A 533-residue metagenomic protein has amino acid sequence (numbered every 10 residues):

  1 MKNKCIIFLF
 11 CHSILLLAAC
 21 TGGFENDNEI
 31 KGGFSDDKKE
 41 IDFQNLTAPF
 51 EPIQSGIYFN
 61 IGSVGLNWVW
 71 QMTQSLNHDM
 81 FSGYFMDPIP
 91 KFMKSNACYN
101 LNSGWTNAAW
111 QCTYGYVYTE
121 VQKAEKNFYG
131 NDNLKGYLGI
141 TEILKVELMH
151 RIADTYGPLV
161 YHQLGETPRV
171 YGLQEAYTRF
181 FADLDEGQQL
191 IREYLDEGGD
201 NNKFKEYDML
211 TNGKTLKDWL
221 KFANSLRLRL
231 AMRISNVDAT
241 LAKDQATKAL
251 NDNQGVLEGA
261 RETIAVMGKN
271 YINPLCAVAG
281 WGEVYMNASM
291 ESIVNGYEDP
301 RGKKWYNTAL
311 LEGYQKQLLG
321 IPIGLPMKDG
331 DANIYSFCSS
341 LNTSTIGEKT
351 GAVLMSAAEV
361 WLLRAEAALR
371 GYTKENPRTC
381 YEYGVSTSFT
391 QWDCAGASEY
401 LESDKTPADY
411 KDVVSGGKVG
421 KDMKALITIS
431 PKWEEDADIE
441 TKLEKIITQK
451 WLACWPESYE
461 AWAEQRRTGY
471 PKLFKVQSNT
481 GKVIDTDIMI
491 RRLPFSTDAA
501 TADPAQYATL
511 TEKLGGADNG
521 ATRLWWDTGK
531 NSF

Functional and structural regions predicted by a protein language model:
M1-L9: Bacterial N-terminal signal peptides that target proteins for export
K4, D244-Q245, T373, R378-C380 (+2 more regions): Composition- and surface-driven signal marking solvent-exposed, interaction-prone regions in large proteins
F8-A18: Bacterial N-terminal signal peptides
L15, E51, S55-I57, D132 (+1 more regions): Intrinsic structural disorder/low-complexity segments
C20-G83, P471, K482-F533: Membrane-proximal, proline-rich intrinsically disordered regions
G62-M72, L159, K243, S458-A463: Beta-strand acidic-aromatic groove motif in beta-rich domains, primarily in extracellular
D87-A397, D436-L443, Q449: Structured, solvent-exposed acidic/aromatic patches
D393-G396, Y400-F533: C-terminal functional modules
